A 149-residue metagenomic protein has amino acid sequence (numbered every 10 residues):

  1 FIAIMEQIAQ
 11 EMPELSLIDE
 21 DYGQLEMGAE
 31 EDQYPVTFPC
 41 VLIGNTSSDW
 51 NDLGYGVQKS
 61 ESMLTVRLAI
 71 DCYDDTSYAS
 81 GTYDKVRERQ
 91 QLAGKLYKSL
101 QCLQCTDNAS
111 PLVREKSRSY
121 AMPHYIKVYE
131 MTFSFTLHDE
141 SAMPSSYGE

Functional and structural regions predicted by a protein language model:
F1-G56, S145-E149: Small/polar-rich, solvent-exposed N-terminal microdomains that initiate assembly or binding
A9-M12, D74, Q104: Secondary-structure transition/hinge residues
E14-L17, V36-L42, K85-S141: Acidic-leaning, charged glycine-interspersed low-complexity segments
L42-D49, S62, V66-C72, L100: Generic secondary-structure microfeatures
V57-E61, A69-K98: Extracellular/virion structural assembly segments
Q58-D75, I126-E140: Oligomerization/assembly interface segments of phage tail-like spikes and tubes
S77-S80, S141-E149: Compositionally biased, intrinsically disordered low-complexity segments enriched in polar/Pro/Gly and often Gln
